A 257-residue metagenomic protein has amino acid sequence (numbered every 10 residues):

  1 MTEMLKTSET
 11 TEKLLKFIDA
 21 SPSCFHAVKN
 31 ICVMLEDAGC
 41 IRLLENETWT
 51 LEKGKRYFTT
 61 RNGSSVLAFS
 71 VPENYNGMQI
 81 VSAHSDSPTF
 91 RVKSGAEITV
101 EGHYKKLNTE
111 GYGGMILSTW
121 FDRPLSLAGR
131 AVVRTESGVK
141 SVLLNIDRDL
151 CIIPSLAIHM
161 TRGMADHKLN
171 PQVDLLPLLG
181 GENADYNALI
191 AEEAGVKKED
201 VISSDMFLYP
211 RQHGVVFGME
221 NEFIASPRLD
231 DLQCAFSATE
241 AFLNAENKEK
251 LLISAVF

Functional and structural regions predicted by a protein language model:
M1-F257: N-terminal hydrophobic/helix-forming segments and targeting peptides
